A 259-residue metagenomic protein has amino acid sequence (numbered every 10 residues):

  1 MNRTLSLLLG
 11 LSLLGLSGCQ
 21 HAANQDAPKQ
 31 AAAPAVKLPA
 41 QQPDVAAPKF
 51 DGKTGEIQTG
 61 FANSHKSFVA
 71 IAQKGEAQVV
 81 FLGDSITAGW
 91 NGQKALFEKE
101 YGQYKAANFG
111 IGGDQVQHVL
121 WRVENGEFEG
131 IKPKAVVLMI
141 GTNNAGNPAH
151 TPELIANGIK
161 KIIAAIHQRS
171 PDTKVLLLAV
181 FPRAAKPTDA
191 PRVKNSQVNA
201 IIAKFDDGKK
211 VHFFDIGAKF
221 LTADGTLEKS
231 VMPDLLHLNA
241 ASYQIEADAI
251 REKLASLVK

Functional and structural regions predicted by a protein language model:
M1-L82, I86-K99, A255-K259: N-terminal secretory targeting modules
L9, P182-K259: Catalytic His-Asp segment of secreted/periplasmic serine-dependent ester chemistry enzymes
L38-D44, F50, G55-A62, G92 (+5 more regions): Mature catalytic domains of secreted/periplasmic carbohydrate-active enzymes
A47-E56, N108-H118, G146, H150: Acidic/histidine-rich helix-loop elements that form or flank divalent-metal/phosphate-binding sites at the catalytic
S67, A77, F81, D114 (+9 more regions): Extracytoplasmic/secreted proteins, especially bacterial periplasmic and envelope-associated proteins
A72-E76, K99-G102, E129-K132, Q168-S170 (+1 more regions): Extracellular/periplasmic catalytic domains that process cell-envelope and extracellular macromolecules
Q78-G83, K105-G110, A135-I140, K174-A179 (+2 more regions): Structural recognition of the beta-strand scaffold that forms the well-ordered cores of secreted hydrolase catalytic
A88-G102, V116-K160, A165, L176 (+1 more regions): Oxyanion-hole/transition-state-stabilizing segment in secreted/luminal serine hydrolases and related acyltransferases
